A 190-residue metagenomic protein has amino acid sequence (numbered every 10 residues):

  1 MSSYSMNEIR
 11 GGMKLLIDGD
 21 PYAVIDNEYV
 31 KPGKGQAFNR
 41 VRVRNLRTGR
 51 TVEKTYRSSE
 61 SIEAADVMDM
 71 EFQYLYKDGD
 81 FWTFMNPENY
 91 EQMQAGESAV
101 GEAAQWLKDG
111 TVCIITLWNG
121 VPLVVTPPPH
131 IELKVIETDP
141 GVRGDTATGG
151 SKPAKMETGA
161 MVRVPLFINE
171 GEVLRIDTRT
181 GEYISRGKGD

Functional and structural regions predicted by a protein language model:
S2-E157, M161-D190: Acidic-enriched and Gly/Ser
